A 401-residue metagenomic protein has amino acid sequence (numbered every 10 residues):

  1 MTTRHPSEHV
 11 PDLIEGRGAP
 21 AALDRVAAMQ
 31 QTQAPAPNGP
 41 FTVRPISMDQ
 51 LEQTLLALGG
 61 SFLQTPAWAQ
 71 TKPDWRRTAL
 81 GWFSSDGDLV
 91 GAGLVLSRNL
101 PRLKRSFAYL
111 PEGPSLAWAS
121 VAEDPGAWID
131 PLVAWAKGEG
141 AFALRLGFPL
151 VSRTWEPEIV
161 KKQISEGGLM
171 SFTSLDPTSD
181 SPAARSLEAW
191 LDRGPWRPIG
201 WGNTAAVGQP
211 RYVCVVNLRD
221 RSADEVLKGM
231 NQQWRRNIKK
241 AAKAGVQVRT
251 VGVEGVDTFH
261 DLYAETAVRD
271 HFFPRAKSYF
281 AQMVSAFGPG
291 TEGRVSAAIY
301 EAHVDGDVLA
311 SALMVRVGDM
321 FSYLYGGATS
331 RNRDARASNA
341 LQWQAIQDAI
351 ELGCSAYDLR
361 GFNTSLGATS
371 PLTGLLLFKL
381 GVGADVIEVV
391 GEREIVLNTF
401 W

Functional and structural regions predicted by a protein language model:
T2-N38, V151, W155-R221, S355-W401: Active-site/acyl-donor-binding loops of N-acyltransferases
P40-D86, V90-K104, V151-R153, G194-D334: A conserved beta-strand-loop-helix scaffold within acyl/acetyltransferase catalytic domains
W75-R77, G138-A141, V295, E351-C354: Short, high-confidence coil segments that cap the C-terminus of an alpha-helix and link into the following beta-strand
R105-E156: Glycine-rich, N-terminal phosphate-binding loop and its surrounding beta-alpha-beta segment
A117-V121, V268-H271, R331-D334, S365-A368: A generic structural signal for short coil/turn motifs at secondary-structure boundaries
D130-P131, A281-F400: Aromatic (often tryptophan-rich) hydrophobic motifs at membrane interfaces
F142-P149, R249-V251, E301, A356-D358: A structural signal for short, well-ordered beta-strand segments and their strand-loop junctions that often border
